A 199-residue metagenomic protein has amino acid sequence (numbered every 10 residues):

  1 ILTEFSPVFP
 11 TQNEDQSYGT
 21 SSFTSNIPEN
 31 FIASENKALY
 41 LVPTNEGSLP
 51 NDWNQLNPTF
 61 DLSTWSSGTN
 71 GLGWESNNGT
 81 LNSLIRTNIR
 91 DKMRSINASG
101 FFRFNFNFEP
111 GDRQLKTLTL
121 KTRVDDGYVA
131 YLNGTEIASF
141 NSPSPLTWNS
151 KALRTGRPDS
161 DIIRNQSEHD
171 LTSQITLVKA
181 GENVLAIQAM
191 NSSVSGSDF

Functional and structural regions predicted by a protein language model:
I1, F23, L41-S48, N57-T59 (+6 more regions): Acidic glycine-/aspartate-rich tracts in secreted/extracellular proteins
I1-P50, F199: Conserved beta-structured recognition patch
T3, P143, A152-F199: An acidic-aromatic loop/edge-strand motif
E14, S34, D61, G100-F102 (+4 more regions): Residues that flank catalytic or metal-binding motifs in active/ligand-binding sites
N36, N133-D159: Surface-exposed loop and adjacent secondary-structure segments within mature catalytic domains
A38, W65, A98, F106 (+2 more regions): Aromatic-lined ligand-binding clefts that engage carbohydrates, nucleic acids, or primary amines
P58-R103: Surface-exposed, low-complexity/disordered Ser/Thr/Gly/Pro/Asn-rich loops and linkers
S95-N97, D112-R113, I175-G181: Extracellular/lumenal carbohydrate-interaction signature centered on repeated Trp-anchored short motifs
